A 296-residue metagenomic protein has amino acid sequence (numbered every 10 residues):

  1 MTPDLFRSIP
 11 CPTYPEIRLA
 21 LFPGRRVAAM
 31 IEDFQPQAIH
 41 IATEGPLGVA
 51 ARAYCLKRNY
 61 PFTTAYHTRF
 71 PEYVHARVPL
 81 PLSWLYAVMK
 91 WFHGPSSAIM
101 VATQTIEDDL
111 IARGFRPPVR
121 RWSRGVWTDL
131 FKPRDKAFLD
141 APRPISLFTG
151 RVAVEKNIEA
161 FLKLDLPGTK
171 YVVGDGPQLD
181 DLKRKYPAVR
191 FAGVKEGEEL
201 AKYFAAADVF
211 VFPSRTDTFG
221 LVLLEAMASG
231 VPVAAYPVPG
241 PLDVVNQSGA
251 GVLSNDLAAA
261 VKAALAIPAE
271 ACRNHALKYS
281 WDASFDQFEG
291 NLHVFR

Functional and structural regions predicted by a protein language model:
P61-T63, F70-W91: Nucleotide-sugar donor phosphate/pyrophosphate-binding loop at the beta->alpha transition of glycosyltransferases
Y86-R134: Donor nucleotide-sugar binding/catalytic pocket of nucleotide-sugar-dependent glycosyltransferases
H93, K202-A207, F288: Short alpha-helical donor nucleotide-sugar binding micro-motif in glycosyltransferases
K136, A266-V294: A charged, aromatic-enriched C-terminal amphipathic alpha-helix characteristic of glycosyltransferases across folds
A137-Y171: Conserved donor-binding/catalytic core segment of Leloir-type glycosyltransferases
L179-E198: Nucleotide-activated donor-binding/catalytic signature segment of Leloir-type glycosyltransferases, i.e., the conserved
R215: Aromatic "clamp/platform" in nucleotide-sugar-dependent glycosyltransferases that forms part of the donor/acceptor
L223, P232-A235: Short hydrophobic beta-strand element within catalytic cores of glycosyltransferases and related nucleotide-activated
